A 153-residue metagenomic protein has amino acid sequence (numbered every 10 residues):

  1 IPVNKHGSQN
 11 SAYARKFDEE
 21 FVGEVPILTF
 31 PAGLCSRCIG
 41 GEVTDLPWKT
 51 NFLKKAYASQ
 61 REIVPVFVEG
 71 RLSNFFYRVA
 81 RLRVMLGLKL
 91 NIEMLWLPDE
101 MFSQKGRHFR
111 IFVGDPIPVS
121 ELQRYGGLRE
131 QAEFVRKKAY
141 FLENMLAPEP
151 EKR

Functional and structural regions predicted by a protein language model:
I1-A12: Membrane-interfacial amphipathic helices and adjacent loop/beta segments that form the lipid-substrate binding surface
S11-R153: Non-catalytic C-terminal accessory region of glycerolipid acyltransferases and related lyso-lipid remodeling enzymes
